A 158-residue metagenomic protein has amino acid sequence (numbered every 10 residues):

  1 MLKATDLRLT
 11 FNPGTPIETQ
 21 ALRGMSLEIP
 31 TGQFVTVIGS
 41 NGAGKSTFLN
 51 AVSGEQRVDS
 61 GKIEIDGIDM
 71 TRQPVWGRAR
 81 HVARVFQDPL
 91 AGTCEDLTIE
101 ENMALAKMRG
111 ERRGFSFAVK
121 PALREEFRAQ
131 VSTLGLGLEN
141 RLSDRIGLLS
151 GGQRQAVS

Functional and structural regions predicted by a protein language model:
M1-A4, T10-G24, R72-P74: A short, flexible loop at the N-terminus of ABC-type nucleotide-binding domains that lies
T15-T19, R57, D69-A83, A91 (+2 more regions): ABC ATPase NBD coupling module
I38-S40: The feature captures the beta-strand-to-loop junction immediately N-terminal to the Walker
S53: Helix-to-loop junction immediately C-terminal to a conserved catalytic motif
G61-D69: Conserved ABC transporter NBD signature motif
D96-R112: Q-loop/switch helix immediately C-terminal to the Walker
Q130-L148: Conserved ABC nucleotide-binding domain
